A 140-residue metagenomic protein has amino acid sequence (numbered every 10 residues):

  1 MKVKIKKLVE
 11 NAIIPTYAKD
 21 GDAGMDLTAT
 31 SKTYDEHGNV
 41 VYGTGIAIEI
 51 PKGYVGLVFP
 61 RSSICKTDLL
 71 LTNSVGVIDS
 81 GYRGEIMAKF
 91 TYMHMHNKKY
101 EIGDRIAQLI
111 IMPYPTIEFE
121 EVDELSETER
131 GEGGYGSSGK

Functional and structural regions predicted by a protein language model:
M1-K140: DUTPase catalytic domain/fold
